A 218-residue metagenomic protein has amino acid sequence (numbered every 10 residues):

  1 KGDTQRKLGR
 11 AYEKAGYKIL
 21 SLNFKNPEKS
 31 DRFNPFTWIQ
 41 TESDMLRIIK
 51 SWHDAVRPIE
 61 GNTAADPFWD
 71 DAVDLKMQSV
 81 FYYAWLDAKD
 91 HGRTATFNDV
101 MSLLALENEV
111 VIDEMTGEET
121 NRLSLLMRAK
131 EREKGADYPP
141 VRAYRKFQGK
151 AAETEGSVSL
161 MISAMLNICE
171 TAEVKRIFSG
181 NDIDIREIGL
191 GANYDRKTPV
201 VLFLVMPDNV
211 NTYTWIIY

Functional and structural regions predicted by a protein language model:
K1-Y218: P-loop NTPase motor domains
